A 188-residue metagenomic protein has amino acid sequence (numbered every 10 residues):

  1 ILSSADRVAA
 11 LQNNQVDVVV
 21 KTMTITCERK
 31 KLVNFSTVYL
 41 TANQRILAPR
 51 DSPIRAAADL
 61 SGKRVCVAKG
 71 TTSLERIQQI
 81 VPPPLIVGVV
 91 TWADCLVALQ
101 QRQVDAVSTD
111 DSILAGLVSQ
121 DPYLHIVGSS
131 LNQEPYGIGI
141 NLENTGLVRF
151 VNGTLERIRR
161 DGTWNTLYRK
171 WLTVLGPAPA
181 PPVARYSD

Functional and structural regions predicted by a protein language model:
I1-A9, S52, T72, V87-V97 (+2 more regions): Short helix-initiation/N-cap motifs at beta->coil->alpha
I1-D59, P122-L131: Acidic, polar ligand-binding/catalytic clefts
D6, K21-K31, R76-Q79, A93 (+1 more regions): A ligand-binding cleft/hinge motif common to bilobed small-molecule-binding domains
L11-Q12, L60, A98-Q100, I138 (+1 more regions): Hydrophobic residues within well-ordered alpha-helices
L40-A48, D94, D111, A115-E156 (+1 more regions): Periplasmic-binding protein-like
R50-A58, V87, E143-R149: Short helix-loop capping/hinge motifs at secondary-structure junctions, enriched in acidic/polar residues
A57-S73, L85: Short loop->beta-strand "edge-of-pocket" segments that line small-molecule binding or catalytic clefts across diverse
T72-V89, H125-S130, E156-D188: Ligand-binding clefts/hinges and TM-proximal coupling segments of bilobed small-molecule sensing domains
